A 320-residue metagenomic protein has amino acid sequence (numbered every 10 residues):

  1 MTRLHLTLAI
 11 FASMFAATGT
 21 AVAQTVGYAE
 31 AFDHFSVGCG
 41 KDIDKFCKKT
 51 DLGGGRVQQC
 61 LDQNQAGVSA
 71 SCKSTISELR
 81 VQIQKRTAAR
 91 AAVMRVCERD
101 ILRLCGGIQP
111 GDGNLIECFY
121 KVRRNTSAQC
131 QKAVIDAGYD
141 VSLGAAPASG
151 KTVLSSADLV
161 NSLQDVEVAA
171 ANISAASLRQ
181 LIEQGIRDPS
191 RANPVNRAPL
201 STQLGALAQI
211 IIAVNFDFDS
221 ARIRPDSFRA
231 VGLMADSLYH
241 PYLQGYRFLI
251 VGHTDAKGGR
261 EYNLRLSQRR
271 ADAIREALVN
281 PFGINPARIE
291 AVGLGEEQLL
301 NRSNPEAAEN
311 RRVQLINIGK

Functional and structural regions predicted by a protein language model:
M1-L8: Bacterial N-terminal signal peptides that target proteins for export
L8-A17: Bacterial N-terminal signal peptides
V22-S149: Mitochondrial intermembrane space
H34, L52-G55, G67, G113 (+8 more regions): Extracytoplasmic
Q59-D62, T75, E117-Y120, Q209-N215 (+4 more regions): Soluble periplasmic/extracytoplasmic beta-strand elements of cell-envelope proteins
Q63-Q65, R123, D217-A221, D236 (+3 more regions): Solvent-exposed coil/turn segments that connect beta secondary-structure elements in extracytoplasmic/periplasmic
G144-R247: Periplasmic peptidoglycan-binding/tethering modules of Gram-negative envelope proteins
V251-K320: Periplasmic OmpA-like peptidoglycan-binding domain that tethers envelope proteins to the cell wall
